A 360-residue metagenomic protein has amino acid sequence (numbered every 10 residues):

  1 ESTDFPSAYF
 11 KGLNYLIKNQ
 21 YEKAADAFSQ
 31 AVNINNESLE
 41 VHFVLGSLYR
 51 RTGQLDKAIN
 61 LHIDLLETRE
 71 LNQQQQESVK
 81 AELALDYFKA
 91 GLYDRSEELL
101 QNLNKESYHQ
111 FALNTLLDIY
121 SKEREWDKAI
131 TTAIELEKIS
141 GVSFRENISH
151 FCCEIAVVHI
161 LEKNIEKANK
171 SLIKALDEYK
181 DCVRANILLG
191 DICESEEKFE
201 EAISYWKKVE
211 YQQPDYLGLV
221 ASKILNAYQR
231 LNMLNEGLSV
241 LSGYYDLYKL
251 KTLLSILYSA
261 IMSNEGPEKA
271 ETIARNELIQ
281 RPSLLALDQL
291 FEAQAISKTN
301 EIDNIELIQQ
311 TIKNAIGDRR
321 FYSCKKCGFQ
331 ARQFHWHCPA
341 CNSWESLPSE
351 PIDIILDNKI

Functional and structural regions predicted by a protein language model:
E1-D4, K57, R95-Q101, K105-D118 (+4 more regions): Long, contiguous interaction/recruitment modules in multidomain scaffold/adaptor proteins
T3-E37, V44, R50-N60, D64 (+2 more regions): Alpha-helical segment of the N-proximal tetratricopeptide repeat
P6, E40, Q74-S78, F111 (+5 more regions): Start-of-helix register in tetratricopeptide repeats
K11, L45, L83, L116 (+7 more regions): Structural register within alpha-helical repeat arrays
Y15, Y49, Y87, Y120 (+6 more regions): Residue at a conserved register position within TPR or TPR-like alpha-solenoid repeats
N36, E70, Q74, S107-Y108 (+5 more regions): Short coil turns that delineate tetratricopeptide repeat
A58-E67, Y93-L103, K128-K138, I165-K174 (+4 more regions): Alpha-helical repeat scaffolds
